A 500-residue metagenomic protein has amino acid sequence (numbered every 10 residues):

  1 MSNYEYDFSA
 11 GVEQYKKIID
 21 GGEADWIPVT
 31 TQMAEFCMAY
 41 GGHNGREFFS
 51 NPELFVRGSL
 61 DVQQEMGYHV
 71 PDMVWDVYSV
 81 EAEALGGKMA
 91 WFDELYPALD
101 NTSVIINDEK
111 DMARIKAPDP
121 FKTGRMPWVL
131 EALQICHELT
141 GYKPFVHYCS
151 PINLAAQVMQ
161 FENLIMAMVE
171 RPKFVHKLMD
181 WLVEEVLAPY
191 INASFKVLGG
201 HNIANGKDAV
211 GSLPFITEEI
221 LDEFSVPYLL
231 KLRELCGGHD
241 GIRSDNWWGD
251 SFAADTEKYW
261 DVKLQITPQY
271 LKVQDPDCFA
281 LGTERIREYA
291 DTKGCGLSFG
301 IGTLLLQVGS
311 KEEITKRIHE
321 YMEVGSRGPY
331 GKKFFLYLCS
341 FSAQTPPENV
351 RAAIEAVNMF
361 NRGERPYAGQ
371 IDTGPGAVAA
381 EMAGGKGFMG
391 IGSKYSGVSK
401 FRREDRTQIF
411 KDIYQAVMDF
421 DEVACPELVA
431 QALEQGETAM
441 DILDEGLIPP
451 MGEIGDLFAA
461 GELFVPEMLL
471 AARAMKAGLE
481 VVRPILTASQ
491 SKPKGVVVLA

Functional and structural regions predicted by a protein language model:
M1-C37, H43-R46, G58, H69 (+3 more regions): Active-site loop segments of alpha/beta catalytic cores
G21, S489-K492: Solvent-exposed alpha-helices and their adjacent loops that cap or buttress functional pockets in soluble metabolic
A34-M38, V77-V80, L433, P449: Short active-site-proximal "capping" loops at secondary-structure junctions
V56-M89: Membrane helical hairpin/interfacial module
S79-P118: A contiguous, low-structure linker/loop signature
G387-S489: Long amphipathic alpha-helical segments
K492-A500: Glycine-rich active-site/cofactor-binding loop and its immediate structural neighborhood
